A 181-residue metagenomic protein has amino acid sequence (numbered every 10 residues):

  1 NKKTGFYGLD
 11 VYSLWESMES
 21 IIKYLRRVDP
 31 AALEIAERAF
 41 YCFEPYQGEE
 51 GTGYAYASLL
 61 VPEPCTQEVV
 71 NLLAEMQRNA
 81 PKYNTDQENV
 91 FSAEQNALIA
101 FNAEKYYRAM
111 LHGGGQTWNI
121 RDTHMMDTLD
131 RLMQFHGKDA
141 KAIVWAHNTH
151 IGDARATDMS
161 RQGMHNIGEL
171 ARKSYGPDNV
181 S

Functional and structural regions predicted by a protein language model:
N1-S181: Structured catalytic-domain cores with a bias toward divalent-metal coordination
